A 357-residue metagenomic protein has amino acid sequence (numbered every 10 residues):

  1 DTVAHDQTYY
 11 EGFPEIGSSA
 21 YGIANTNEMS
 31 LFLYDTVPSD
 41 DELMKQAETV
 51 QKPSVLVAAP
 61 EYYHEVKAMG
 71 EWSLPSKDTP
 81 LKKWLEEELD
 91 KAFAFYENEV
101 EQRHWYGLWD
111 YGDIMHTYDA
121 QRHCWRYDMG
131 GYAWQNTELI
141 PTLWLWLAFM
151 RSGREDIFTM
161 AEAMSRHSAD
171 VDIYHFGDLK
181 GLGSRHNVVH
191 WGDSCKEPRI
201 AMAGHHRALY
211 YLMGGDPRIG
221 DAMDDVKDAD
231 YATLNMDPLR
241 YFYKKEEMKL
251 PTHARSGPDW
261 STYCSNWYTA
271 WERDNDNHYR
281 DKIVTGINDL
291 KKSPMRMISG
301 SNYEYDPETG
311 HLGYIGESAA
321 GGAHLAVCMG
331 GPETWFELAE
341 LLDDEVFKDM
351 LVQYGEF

Functional and structural regions predicted by a protein language model:
D1-F357: Catalytic cores of extracellular degradative/oxidative enzymes
